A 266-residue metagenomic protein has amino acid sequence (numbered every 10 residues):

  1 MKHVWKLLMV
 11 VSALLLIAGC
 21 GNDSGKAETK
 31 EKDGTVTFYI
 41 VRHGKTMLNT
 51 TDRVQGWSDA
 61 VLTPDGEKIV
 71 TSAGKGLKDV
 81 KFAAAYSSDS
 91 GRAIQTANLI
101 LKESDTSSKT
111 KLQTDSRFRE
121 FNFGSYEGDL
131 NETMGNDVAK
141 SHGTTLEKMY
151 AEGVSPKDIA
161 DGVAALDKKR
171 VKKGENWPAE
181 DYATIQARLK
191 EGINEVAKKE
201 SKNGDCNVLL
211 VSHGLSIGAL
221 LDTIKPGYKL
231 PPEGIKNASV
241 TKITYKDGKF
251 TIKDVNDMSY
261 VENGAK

Functional and structural regions predicted by a protein language model:
H3-D23: Sec-dependent N-terminal signal peptides of Gram-positive bacterial secreted proteins and lipoproteins
C20-F82, N98, T106, N203 (+2 more regions): An N-terminal RHG(E/S)-centered segment typical of histidine phosphatases
G25, G74-S155, E233-K236, T251: Phosphate-coordination/substrate-recognition cap region in phosphate-metabolizing enzymes
G25-V36, F123-E132, K198-C206, A219-K266: Acidic, low-complexity terminal tails and accessory targeting/binding regions of phosphate-metabolizing enzymes
T71-K75, K190-S201: Generic structural signal for well-ordered alpha-helical scaffold segments
S87-S88, A187, L210-S212: Short beta-strand scaffold positions
G143-T184: Short glycine/proline- and acidic residue-enriched helix-loop micro-motifs that form flexible lids or anion-recognition
G214-G218: GST superfamily/GST-like fold recognition
